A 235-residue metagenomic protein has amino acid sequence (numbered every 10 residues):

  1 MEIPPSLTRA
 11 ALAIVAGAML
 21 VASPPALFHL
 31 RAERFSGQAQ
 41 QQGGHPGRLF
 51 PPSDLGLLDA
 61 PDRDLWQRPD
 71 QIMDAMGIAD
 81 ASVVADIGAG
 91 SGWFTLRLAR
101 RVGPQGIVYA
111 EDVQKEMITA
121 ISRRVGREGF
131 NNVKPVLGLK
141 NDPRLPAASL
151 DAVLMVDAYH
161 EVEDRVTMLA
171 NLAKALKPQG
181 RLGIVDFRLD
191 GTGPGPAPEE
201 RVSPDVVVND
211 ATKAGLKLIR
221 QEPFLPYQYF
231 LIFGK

Functional and structural regions predicted by a protein language model:
L30-A85, W93, R123: Class I SAM-dependent transferase core
S82, G106, G180: Glycine-centered, small-residue-biased loops immediately flanking beta-strands in adenine/cofactor-binding cores
V84, V153-L154: Hydrophobic beta-strand segment of the Class I
A85-P143: Class I SAM-dependent methyltransferase SAM/SAH-binding core
A99-G103, V166-R181: A short glycine-rich, Lys/Arg-flanked "PGG" loop and its adjoining helix->strand segment in the class I
N141-V153: A short acidic, Gly/Pro-enriched loop at the edge of an enzyme's catalytic core that lines a small-molecule cofactor
R181-V208: Conserved class I S-adenosyl-L-methionine
I219-K235: Core SAM-dependent methyltransferase catalytic element
